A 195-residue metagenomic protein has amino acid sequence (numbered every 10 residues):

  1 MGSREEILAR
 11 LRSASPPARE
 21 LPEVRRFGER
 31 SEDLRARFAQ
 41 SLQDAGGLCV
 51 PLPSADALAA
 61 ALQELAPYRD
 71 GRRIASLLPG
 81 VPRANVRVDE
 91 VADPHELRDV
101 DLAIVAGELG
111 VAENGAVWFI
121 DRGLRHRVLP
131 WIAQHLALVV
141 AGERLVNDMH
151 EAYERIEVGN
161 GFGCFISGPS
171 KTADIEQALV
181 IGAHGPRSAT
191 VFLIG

Functional and structural regions predicted by a protein language model:
M1-G195: The feature marks the mature, well-folded catalytic cores of soluble enzymes
